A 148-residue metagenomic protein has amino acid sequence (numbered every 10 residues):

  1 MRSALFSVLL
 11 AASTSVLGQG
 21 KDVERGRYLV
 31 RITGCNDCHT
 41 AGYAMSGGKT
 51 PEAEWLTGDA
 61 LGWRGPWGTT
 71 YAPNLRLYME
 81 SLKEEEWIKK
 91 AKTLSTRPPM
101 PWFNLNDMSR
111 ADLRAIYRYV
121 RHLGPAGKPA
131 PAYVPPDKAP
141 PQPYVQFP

Functional and structural regions predicted by a protein language model:
M1-A4: Positively charged n-region of N-terminal signal peptides that target proteins for export
S7-V8: Sec-dependent N-terminal signal peptides
V16-G20: Boundary at the C-terminal end of the N-terminal hydrophobic targeting segment
K21, R31-I32, T40-T70, E85 (+1 more regions): Flexible coil segments in periplasmic/lumen-exposed cytochrome c-class electron-transfer proteins
R27-L29: Mature N-terminal segment immediately following signal peptide/propeptide cleavage in secreted/periplasmic
D37: Short, cysteine/histidine-rich loop/knuckle motifs that typically chelate Zn2+
R76-E80, K89-L94, W102-F103: A structural feature that tracks compact, well-ordered secondary-structure segments with a strong bias toward
